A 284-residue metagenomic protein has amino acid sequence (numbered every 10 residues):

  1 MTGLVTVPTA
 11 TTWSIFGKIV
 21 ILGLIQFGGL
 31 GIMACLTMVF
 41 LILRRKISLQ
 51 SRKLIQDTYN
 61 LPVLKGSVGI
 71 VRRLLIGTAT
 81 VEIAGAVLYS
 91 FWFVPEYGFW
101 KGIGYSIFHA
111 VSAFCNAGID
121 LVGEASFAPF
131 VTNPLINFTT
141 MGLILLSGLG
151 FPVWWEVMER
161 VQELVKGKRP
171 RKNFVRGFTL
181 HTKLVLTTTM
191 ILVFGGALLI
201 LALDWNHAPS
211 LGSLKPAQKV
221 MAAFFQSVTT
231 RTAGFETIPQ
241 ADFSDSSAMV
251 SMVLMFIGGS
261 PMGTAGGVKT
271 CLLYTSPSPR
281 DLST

Functional and structural regions predicted by a protein language model:
M1-R280, T284: Membrane-proximal intracellular helices of multi-pass ion channels
